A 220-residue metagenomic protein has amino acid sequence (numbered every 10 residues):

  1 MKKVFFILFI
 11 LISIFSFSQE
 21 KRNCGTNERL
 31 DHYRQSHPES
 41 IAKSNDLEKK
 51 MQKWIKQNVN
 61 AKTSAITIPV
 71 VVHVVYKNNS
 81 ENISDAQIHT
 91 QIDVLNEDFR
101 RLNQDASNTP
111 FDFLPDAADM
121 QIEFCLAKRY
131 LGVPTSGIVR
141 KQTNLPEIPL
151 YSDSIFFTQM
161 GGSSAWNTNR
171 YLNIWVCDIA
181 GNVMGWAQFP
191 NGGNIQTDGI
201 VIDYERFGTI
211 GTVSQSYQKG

Functional and structural regions predicted by a protein language model:
M1-G25, L95: Bacterial Sec-dependent N-terminal signal peptides
F5-F6, H32, T143: Sequence-pattern detector for short linear motifs and compositional/periodic biases rather than a specific fold
I10, V74-Y76, K128-Y130: Short glycine-rich, polar/acidic loop-and-turn segments at beta strand-coil junctions
Q19-A65, F99: N-terminal zymogen propeptides
Q52-N96, W175-G181: Fold-level signature of zinc-dependent metallopeptidase catalytic domains
H89, D93-G220: Metzincin-family zinc-dependent endopeptidase catalytic domain
